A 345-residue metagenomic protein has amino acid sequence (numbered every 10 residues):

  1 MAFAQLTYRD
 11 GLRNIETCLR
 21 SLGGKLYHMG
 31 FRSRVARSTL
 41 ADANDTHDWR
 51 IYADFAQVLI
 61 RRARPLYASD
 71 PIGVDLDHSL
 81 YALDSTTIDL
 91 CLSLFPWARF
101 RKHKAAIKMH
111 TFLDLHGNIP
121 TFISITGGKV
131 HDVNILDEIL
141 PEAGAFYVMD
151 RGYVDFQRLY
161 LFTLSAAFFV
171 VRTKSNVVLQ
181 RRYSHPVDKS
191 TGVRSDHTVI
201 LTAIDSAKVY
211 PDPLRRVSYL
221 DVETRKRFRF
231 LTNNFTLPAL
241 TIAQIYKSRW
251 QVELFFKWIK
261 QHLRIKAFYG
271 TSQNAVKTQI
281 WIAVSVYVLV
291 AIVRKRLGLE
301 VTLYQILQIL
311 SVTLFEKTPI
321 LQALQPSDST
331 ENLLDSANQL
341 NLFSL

Functional and structural regions predicted by a protein language model:
M1-A41: Long amphipathic alpha-helical segments
M1-N14, C18, H47, D54-F55 (+2 more regions): Single, function-defining residue in the core of a domain
S21-L22, R62, I265: A short structural micro-motif
L22-G23, P71, A239-L240: Short hydrophobic/aromatic segments of transmembrane alpha-helices and their interfaces
F31-W97: Active-site- or DNA-interface-adjacent structural scaffold in DNA-acting proteins
